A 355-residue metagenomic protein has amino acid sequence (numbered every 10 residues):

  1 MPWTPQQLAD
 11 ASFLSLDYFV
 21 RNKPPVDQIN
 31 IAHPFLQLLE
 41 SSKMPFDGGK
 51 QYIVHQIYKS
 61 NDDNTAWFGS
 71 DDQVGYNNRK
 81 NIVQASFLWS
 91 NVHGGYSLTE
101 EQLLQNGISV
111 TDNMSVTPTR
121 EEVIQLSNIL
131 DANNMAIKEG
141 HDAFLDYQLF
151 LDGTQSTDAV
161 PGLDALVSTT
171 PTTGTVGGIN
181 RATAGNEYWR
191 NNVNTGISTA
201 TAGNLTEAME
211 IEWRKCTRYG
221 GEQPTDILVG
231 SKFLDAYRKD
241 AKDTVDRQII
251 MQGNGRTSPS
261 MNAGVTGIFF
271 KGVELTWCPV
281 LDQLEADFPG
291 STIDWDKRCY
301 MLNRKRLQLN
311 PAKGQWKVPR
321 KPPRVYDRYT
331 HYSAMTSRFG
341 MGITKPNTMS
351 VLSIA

Functional and structural regions predicted by a protein language model:
P2-A355: Flexible, glycine/threonine- and acidic-rich loop/arm segments that mediate assembly and lattice contacts in viral
